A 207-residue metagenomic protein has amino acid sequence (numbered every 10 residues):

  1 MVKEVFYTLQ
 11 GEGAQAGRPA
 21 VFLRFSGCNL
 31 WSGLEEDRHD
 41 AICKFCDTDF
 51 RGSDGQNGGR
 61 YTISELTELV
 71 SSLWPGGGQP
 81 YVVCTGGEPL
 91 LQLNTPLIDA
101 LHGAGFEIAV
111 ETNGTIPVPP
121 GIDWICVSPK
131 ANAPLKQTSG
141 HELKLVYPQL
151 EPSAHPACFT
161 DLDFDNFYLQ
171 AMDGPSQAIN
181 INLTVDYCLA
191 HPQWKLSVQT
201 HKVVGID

Functional and structural regions predicted by a protein language model:
M1-K3, Y7, A14, S26: N-terminal nucleotide/polyanion-binding subdomain common to many enzyme families
K3, Y7, P19, L30-I122: Conserved Radical SAM active-site core
Y7-G11, A131-N132: Short beta-turn/strand-loop junction motif enriched in small, turn-promoting residues
G13-A14, V118: Short glycine/serine/proline-enriched coil/turn segments at secondary-structure junctions
Q15-G17, Q137: A generic structural micro-feature
R24, T85-G86, Q199: A secondary-structure boundary/capping signal
G27, F50, D173: Short, histidine-centered active-site or binding-site loop motifs used for metal coordination, general acid-base
G77-Y81, L90-D207: Conserved AdoMet/S-adenosylmethionine-binding subsite of the radical SAM
